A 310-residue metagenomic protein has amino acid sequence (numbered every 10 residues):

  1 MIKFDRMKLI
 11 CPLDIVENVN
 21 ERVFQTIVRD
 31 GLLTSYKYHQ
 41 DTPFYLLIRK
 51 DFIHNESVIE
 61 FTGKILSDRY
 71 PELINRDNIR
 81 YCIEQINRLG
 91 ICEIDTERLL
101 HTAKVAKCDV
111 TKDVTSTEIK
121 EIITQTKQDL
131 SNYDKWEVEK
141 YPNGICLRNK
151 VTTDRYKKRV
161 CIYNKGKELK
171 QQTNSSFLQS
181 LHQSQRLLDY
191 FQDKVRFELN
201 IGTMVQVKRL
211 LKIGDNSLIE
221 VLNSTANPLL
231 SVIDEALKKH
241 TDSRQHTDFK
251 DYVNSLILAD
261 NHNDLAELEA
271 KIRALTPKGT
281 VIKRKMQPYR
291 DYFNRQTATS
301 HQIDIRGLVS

Functional and structural regions predicted by a protein language model:
M1-L268, H301-I303, V309-S310: Structured, helix-rich domain cores that form ligand/interaction pockets
K271-P277: BZIP DNA-binding basic region
G279-M286: Helix-turn-helix DNA-binding segment
Q287-I303: Short, solvent-exposed alpha-helical "recognition" segments
